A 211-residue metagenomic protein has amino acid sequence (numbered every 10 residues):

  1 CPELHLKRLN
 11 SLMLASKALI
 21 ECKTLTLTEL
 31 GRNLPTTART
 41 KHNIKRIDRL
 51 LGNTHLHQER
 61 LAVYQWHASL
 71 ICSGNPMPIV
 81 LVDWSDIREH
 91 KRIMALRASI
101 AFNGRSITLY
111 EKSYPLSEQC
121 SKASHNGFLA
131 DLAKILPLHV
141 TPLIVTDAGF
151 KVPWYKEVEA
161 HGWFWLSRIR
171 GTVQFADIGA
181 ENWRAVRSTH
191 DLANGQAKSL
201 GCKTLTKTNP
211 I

Functional and structural regions predicted by a protein language model:
C1: Alpha-helical structural modules in large enzymes and assemblies
L4-L14, A18-N75: Electropositive nucleic-acid engagement tracts
L12-L19, L27-L30, L34, I47-L51 (+5 more regions): Long, contiguous hydrophobic alpha-helical segments, chiefly transmembrane helices and signal peptides
L30, I79-D86, A98, S106 (+2 more regions): Short, conserved catalytic/metal-binding motifs centered on acidic residues
T40, R46, L70, N75-L136: RNase H-like nuclease fold core
S113-I211: An internal, acidic/charged active-site-proximal segment that coordinates divalent cations and/or engages
